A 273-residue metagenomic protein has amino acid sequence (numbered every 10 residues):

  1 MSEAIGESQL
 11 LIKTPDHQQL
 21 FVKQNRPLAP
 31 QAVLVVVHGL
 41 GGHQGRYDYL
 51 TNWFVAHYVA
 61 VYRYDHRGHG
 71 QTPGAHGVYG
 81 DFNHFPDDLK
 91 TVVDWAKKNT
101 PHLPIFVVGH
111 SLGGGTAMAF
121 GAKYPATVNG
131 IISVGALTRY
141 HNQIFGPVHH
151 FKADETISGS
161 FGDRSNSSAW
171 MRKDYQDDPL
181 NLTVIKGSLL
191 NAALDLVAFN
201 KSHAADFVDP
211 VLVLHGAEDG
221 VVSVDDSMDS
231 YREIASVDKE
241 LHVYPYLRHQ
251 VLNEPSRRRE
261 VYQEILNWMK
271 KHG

Functional and structural regions predicted by a protein language model:
M1-R26: N-terminal cap/lid segment of alpha/beta-hydrolase-fold proteins
Q31, G39-G42, A217: Active-site glycine-rich loops that stabilize anionic/oxyanionic intermediates across multiple enzyme folds
G41-Q44, G70-T100, V261: Catalytic nucleophile-loop/oxyanion-hole region of alpha/beta-hydrolase and closely related hydrolase-like folds
Q44, T51-G74: Conserved alpha/beta-hydrolase
I132-N142: Active-site nucleophile loop of the alpha/beta-hydrolase fold
F207, V213-H215, D219: Short beta-strand/loop motif that positions the catalytic acidic residue of the alpha/beta-hydrolase fold
D209, S223-R232: Short alpha-helix in the alpha/beta-hydrolase fold that links the catalytic acid
P245-G273: Catalytic active-site module of serine/aspartate enzymes centered on a nucleophile-bearing elbow/loop
